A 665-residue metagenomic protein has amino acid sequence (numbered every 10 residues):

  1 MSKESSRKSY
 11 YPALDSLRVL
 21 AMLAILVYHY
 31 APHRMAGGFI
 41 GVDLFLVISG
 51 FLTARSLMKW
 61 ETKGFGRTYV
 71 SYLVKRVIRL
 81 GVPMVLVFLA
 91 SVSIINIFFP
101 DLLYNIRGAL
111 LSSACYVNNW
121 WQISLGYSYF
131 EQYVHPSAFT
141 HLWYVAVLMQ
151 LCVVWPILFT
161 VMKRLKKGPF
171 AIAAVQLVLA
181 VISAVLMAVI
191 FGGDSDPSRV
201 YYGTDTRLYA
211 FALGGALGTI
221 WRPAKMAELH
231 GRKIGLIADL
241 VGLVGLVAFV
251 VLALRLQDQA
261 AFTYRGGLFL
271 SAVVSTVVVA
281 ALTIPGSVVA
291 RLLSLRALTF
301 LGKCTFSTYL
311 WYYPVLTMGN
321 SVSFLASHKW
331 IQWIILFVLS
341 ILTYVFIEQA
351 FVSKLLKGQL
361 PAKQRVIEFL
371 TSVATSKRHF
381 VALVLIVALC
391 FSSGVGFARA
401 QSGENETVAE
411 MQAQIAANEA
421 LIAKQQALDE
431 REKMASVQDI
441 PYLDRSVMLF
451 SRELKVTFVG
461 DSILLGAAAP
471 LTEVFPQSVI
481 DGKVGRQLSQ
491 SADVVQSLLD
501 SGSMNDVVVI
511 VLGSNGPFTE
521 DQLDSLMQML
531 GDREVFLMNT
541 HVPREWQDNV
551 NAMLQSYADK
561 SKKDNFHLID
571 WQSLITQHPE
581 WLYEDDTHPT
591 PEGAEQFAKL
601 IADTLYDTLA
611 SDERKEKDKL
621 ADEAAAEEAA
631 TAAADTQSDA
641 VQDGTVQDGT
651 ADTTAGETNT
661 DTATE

Functional and structural regions predicted by a protein language model:
S2-E4, S9-L14, L20-G394: Hydrophobic membrane-embedded alpha-helices and membrane-water interface caps/short interhelical or interfacial loops
D15, A21, V456-G460: Short, hydrophobic/glycine-enriched beta-strand segments
L46, C115, T457-F458, S478-G482 (+3 more regions): Structural recognition of the beta-strand scaffold that forms the well-ordered cores of secreted hydrolase catalytic
I123, G516-F518: Short glycine-rich, flexible loops that bind phosphorylated cofactors or substrates
Q349, S353-D506, P517, P543-N549 (+7 more regions): Extracellular/periplasmic envelope-modification machinery, especially enzymes that add or remove acyl/ester groups on
S501-G502, L526-D532: Short, conserved loop/helix-junction motifs that constitute active-site signature segments in enzyme catalytic cores
M538-Q572: Substrate-gating cap/lid alpha-helix
